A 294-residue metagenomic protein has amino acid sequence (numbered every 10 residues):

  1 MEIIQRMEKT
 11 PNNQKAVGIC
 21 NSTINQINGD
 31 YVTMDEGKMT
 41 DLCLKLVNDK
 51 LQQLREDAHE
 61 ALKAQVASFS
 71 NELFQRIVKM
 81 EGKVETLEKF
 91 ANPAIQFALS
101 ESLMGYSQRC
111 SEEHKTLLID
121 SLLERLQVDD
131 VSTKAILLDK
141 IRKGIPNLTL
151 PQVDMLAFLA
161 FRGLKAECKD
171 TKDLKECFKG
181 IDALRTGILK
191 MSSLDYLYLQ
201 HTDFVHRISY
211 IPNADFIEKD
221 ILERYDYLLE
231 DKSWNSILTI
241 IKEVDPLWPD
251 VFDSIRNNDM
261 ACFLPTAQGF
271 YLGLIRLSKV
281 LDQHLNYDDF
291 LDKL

Functional and structural regions predicted by a protein language model:
M1-E56: Long, low-complexity intrinsically disordered regions enriched in small/polar and proline/glycine residues
D57-Q96, E113: Amphipathic alpha-helical segments of the small helical/lid subdomains adjacent to P-loop NTPase cores
P93-P146: Long, low-complexity, charged/polar intrinsically disordered regions in eukaryotic proteins
H114-L118, P151-M155, D195: Residue-level detector of well-ordered alpha-helical segments, enriched for hydrophobic/aromatic packing positions
S121, L159, T202: Short acidic/histidine-centered micro-motifs embedded in hydrophobic/aromatic stretches that mark compact functional
R142-L184: Short amphipathic alpha-helical interface segments
A183-L247: Short amphipathic alpha-helical interaction segments
D231-L294: Exposed, interaction-prone assembly regions rather than primary DNA-binding/catalytic cores
